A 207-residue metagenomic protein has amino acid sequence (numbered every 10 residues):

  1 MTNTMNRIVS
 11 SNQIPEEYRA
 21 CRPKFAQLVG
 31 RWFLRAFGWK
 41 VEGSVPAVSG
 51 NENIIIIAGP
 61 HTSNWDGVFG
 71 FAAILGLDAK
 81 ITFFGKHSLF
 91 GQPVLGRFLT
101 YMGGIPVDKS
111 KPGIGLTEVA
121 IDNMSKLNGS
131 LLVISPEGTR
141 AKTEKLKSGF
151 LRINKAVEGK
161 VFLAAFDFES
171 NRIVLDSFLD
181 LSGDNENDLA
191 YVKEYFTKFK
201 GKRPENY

Functional and structural regions predicted by a protein language model:
T2-V41: Extreme N-terminal tail/first-helix region
R19, W39-K198, R203-Y207: Soluble catalytic domains of membrane acyltransferases
